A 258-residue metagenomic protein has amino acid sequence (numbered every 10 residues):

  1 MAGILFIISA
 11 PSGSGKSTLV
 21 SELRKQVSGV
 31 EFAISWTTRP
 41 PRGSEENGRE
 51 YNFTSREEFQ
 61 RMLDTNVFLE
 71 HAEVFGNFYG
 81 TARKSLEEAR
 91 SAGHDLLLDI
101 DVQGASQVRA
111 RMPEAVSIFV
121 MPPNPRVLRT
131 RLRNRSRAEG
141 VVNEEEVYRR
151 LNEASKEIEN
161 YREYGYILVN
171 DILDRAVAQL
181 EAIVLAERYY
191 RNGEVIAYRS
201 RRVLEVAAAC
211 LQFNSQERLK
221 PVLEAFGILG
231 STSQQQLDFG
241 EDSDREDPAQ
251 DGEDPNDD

Functional and structural regions predicted by a protein language model:
S9-P11: P-loop (Walker A) phosphate-binding loop of NTP-binding proteins
S14: ATP-binding Walker
S17: Walker A/P-loop
K25-A33: Post-Walker A helix-loop "phosphate-sensing" segment adjacent to the P-loop in P-loop NTPases
S35-L96, V102-S106: ATP-dependent small-molecule kinase phosphotransfer cores that center on conserved nucleotide phosphate-binding segments
R39-S44, R90-D95, Q107-R162, Y166 (+1 more regions): A glycine- and Lys/Arg-enriched "phosphate-lid" helix/loop adjacent to the NTP-binding pocket of small-molecule kinases
K156-D258: NTP-dependent small-molecule kinase module
